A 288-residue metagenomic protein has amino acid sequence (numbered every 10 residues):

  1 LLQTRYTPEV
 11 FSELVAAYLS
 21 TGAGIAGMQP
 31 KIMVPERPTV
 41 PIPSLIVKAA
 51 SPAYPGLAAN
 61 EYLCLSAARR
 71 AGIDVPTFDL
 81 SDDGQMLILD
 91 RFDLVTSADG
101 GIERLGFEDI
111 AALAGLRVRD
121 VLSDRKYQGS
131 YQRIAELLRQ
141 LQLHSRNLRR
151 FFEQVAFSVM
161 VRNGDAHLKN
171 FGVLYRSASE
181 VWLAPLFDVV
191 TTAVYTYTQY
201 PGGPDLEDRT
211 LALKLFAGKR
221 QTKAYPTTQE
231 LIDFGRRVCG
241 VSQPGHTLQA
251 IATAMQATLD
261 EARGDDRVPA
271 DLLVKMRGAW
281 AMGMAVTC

Functional and structural regions predicted by a protein language model:
L1-C288: Phosphate/dinucleotide-binding and metal-coordinating scaffold of catalytic cores in nucleotide-dependent enzymes
